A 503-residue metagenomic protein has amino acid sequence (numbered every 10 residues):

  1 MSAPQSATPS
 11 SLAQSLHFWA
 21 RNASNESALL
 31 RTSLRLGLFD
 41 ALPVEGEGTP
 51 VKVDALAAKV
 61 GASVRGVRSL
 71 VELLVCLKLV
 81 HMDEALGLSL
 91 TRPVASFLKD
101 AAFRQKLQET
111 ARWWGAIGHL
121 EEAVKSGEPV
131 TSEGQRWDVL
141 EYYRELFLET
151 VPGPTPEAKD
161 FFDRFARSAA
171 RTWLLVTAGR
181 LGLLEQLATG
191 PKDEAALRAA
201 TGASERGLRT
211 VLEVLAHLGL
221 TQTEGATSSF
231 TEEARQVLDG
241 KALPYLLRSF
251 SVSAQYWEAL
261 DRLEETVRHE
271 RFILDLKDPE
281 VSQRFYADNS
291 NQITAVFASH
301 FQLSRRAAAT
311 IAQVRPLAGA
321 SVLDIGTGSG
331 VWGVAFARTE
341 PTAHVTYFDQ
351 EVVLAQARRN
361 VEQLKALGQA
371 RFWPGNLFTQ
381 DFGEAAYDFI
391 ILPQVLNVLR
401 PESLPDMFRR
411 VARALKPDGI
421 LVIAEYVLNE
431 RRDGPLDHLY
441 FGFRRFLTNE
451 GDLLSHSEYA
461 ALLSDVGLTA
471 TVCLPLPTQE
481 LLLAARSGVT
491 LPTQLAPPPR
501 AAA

Functional and structural regions predicted by a protein language model:
S2-E84, P93, A101, P156-T223 (+2 more regions): Alpha-helical subdomain
F18-S33, D40, R68-A195, A199-A200 (+1 more regions): Conserved Class I S-adenosyl-L-methionine-dependent methyltransferase catalytic core
